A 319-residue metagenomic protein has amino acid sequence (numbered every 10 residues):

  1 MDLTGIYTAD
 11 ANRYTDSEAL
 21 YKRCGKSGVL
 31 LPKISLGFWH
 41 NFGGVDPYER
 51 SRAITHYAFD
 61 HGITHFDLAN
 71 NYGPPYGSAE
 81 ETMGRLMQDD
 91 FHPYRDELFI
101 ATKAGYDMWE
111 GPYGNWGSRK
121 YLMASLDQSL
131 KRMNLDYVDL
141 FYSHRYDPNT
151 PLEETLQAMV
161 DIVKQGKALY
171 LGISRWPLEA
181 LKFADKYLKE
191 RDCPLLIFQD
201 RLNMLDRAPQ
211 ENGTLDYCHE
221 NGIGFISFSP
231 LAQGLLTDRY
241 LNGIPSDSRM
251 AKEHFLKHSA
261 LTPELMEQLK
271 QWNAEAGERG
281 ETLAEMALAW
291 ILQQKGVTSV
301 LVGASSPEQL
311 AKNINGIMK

Functional and structural regions predicted by a protein language model:
M1-L98: N-terminal binding-site loop/beta-alpha segment at the start of enzyme catalytic domains that lines or forms
L3-E18, T150-K319: Beta/alpha (TIM)-barrel catalytic core signal, keyed to glycine-rich beta->alpha loops juxtaposed to Asp/Glu that bind
G25-G43, A101-G114, Y137, Y142: N-terminal small/glycine-rich loop or linker at the start of catalytic domains across soluble metabolic enzymes
P32-K33, D67, P93-L98, D136-L140 (+3 more regions): Short acidic capping loops at alpha-helix termini that bridge into adjacent secondary structure
L36, L68, T102, L140-S143 (+4 more regions): Conserved beta-strand positions
D46-F59, G117-M133, L181-D185: Short, acidic/polar
D46-R50, S78, T82, Y113-Y121 (+2 more regions): Alpha-helix N-cap and loop-to-helix initiation/capping positions
L130-P151: Active-site groove signature of glycoside hydrolases
